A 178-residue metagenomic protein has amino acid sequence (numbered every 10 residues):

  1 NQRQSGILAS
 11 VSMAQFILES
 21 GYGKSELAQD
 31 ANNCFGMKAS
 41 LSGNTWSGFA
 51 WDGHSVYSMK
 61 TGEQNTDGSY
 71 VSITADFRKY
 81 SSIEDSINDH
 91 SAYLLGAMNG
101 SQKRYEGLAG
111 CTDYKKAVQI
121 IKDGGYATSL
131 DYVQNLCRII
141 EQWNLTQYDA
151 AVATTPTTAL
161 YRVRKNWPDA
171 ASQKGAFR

Functional and structural regions predicted by a protein language model:
N1-P156: Catalytic cores of secreted/periplasmic lytic hydrolases that degrade extracellular macromolecules
T157-R178: Beta-loop motif signature
